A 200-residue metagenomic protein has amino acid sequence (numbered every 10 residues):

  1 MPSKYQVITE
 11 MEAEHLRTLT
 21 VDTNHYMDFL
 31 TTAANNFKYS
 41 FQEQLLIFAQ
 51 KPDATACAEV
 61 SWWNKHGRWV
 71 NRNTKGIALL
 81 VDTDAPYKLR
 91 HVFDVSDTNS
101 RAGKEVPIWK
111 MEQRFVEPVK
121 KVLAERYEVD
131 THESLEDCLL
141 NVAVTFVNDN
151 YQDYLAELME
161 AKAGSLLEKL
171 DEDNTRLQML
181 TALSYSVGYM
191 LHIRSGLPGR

Functional and structural regions predicted by a protein language model:
M1-R200: N-terminal accessory/interface modules of nucleic-acid-binding and processing proteins
